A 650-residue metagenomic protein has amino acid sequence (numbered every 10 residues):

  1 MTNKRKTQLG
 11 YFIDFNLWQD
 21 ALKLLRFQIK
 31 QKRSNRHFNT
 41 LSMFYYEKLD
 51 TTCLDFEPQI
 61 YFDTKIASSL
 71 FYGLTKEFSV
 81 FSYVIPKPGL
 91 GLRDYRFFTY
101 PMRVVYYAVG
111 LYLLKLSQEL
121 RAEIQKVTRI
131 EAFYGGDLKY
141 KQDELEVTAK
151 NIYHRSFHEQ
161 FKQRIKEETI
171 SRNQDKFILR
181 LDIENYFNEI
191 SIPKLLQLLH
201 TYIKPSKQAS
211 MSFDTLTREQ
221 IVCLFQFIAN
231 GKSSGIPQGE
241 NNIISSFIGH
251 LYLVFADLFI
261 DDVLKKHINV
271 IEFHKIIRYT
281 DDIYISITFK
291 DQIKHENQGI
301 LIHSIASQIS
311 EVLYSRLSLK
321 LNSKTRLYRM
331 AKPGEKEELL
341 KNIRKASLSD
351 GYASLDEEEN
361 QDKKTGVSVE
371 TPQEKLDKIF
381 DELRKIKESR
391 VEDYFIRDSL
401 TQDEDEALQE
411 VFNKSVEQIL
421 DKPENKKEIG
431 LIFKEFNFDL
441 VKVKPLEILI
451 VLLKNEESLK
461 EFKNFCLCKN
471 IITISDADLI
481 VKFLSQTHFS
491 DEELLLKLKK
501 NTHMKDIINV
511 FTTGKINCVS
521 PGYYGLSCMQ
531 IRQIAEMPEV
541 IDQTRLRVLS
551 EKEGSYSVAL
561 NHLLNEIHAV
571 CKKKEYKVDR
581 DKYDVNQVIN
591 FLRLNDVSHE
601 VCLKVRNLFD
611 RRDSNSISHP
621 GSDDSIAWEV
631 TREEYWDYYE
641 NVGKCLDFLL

Functional and structural regions predicted by a protein language model:
M1-L216, Q226-K232, Q238-E240: Conserved two-metal-ion catalytic palm core of "right-hand" nucleic acid polymerases, unifying RNA-dependent RNA
V80-Y95, E428, E536-K552: Short amphipathic alpha-helical segments and their helix-coil junctions
Y100-P101, Y112-A122, Q163-I178, I183-Q208 (+2 more regions): Amphipathic alpha-helical interface elements
V104, A108-V109, F247-F255, N565: Short amphipathic alpha-helical face segments that pack within enzyme cores and frequently flank/anchor catalytic
Q118, A122-I124, K290-H303, D623-V630: Short, flexible/disordered intra-domain loops and linkers
I165-T280, S286-H303, E388-A535: Conserved polymerase palm-domain catalytic core
K290-K387: Polymerase palm active-site segment centered on the conserved acidic dipeptide of motif C
E575-L650: Long, charged low-complexity segments
